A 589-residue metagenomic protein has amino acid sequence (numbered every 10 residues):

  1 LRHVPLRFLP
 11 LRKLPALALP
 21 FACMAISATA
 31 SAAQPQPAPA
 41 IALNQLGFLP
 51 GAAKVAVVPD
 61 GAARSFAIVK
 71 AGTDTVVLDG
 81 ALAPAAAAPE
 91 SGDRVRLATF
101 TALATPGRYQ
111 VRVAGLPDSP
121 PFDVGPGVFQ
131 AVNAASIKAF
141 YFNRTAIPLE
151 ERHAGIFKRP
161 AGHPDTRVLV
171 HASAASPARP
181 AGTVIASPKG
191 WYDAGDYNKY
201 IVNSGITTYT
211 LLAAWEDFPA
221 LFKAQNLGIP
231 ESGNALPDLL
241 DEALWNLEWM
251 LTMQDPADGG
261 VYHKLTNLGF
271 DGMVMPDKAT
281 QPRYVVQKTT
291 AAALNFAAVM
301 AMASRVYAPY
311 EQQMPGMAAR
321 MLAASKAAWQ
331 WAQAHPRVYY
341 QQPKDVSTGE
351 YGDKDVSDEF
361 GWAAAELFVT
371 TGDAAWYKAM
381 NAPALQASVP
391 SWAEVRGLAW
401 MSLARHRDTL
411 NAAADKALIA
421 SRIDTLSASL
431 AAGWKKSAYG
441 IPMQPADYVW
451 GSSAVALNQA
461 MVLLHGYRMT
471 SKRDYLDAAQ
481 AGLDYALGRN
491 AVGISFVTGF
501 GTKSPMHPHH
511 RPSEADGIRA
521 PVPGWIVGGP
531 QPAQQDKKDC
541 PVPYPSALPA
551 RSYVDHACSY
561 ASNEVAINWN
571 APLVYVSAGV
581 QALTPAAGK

Functional and structural regions predicted by a protein language model:
L1-A18: Bacterial N-terminal signal peptides that target proteins for export
A16-S27: Bacterial N-terminal signal peptides
A30-P35: Boundary at the C-terminal end of the N-terminal hydrophobic targeting segment
A42-L116, P126-V128, K138, F142-Y209 (+8 more regions): Aromatic (Trp/Tyr) and acidic
A213-W245, K278-Y284, M302-M321: Short coil/linker segments at helix-helix boundaries
Q225, V299-Y351, G372, A404 (+1 more regions): C-terminal transactivation domains of fungal Zn(2)-Cys(6)
P237-G260: Carboxylate/His-rich catalytic cores and anion/metal-binding grooves
Q254-H263, R337-Y340, G372, K435: Proline-centered turn/helix-capping motifs that create local helix->coil transitions or kinks
